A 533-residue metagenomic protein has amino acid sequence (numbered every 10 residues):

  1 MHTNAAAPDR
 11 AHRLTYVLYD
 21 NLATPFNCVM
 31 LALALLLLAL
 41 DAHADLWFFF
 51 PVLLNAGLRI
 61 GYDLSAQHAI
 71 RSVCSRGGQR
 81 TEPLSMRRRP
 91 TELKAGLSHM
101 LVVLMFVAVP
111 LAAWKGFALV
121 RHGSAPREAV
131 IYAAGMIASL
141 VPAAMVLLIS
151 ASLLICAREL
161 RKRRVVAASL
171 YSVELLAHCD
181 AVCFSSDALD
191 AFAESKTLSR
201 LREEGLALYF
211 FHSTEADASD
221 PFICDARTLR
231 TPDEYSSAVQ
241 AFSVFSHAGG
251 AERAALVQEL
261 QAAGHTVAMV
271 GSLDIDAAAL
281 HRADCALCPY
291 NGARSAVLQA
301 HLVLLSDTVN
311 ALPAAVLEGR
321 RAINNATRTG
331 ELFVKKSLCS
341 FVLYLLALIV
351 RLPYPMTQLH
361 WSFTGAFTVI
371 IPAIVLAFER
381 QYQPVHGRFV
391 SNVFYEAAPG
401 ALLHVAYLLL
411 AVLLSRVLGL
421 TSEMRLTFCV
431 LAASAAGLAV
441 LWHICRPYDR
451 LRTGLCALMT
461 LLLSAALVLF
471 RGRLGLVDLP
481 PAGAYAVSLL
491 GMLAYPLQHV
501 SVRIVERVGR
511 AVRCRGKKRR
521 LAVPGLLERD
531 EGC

Functional and structural regions predicted by a protein language model:
M1-L111, S213, R227-R230, F242 (+3 more regions): Non-lumenal N-terminal regulatory segments of integral membrane proteins
L33, L46-N55, Y132-A133, A151 (+3 more regions): Hydrophobic core segments of alpha-helical transmembrane domains in multi-pass membrane proteins
L40, W47-G77, R89-A181, F211-H212 (+1 more regions): Hydrophobic alpha-helical transmembrane segments
R59, A373, G437-L441, L467 (+1 more regions): Alpha-helical transmembrane segments
D63-Q67, E159, P447-R450, G454 (+1 more regions): Juxtamembrane/interface segments at transmembrane-helix termini
S72, R76, A278-R282, V297-L298: Structural signature of FAD isoalloxazine-binding scaffolds in flavoprotein oxidoreductases
P90, H99-A108, K115, Y132 (+9 more regions): Membrane-embedded transport module
V102, A125, V130, Y171-C285 (+4 more regions): Cytosolic catalytic headpiece
